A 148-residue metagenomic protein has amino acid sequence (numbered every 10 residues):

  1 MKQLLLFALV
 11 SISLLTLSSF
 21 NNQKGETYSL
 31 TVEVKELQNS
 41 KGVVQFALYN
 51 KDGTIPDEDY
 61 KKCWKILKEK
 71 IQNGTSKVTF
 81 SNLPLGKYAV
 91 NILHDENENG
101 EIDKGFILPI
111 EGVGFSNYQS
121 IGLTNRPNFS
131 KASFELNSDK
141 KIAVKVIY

Functional and structural regions predicted by a protein language model:
M1-T27: Bacterial Sec-dependent N-terminal signal peptides
F20-D52, E101-Y148: Primarily secretory-pathway and cell-envelope proteins
N39, N73, P84-L85: Surface-exposed loops/turns
A47-L67: Short amphipathic beta-strand segments in non-cytosolic proteins
K68-G74, L136: Short proline/glycine- and polar residue-rich coil/turn motifs
F80-N82: Short, flexible loop/turn segments at beta-strand junctions in immunoglobulin-like and fibronectin type III
G86-I92: A short tyrosine-centered beta-strand micro-motif
L93-N97: Acidic, divalent-cation-chelating loop motifs in proteins
